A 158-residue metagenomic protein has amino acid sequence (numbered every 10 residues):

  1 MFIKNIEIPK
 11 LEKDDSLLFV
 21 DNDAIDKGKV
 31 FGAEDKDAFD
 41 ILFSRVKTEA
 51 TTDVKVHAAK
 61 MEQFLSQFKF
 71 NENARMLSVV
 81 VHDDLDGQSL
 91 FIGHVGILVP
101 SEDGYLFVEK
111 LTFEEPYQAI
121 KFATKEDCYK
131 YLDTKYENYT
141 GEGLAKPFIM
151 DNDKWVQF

Functional and structural regions predicted by a protein language model:
M1-V81, I92, P100, G104-Y105 (+1 more regions): Acidic/His-rich structured neighborhood in mature extracellular/periplasmic domains
V81-Y131: Glycine-rich catalytic cores of cysteine/serine-nucleophile enzymes that process amide/ester linkages in cell-envelope
F107-K110, E114-E115, A123-F158: Low-complexity, Gly/Ser/Thr/Pro-rich intrinsically disordered linker/tail segments
